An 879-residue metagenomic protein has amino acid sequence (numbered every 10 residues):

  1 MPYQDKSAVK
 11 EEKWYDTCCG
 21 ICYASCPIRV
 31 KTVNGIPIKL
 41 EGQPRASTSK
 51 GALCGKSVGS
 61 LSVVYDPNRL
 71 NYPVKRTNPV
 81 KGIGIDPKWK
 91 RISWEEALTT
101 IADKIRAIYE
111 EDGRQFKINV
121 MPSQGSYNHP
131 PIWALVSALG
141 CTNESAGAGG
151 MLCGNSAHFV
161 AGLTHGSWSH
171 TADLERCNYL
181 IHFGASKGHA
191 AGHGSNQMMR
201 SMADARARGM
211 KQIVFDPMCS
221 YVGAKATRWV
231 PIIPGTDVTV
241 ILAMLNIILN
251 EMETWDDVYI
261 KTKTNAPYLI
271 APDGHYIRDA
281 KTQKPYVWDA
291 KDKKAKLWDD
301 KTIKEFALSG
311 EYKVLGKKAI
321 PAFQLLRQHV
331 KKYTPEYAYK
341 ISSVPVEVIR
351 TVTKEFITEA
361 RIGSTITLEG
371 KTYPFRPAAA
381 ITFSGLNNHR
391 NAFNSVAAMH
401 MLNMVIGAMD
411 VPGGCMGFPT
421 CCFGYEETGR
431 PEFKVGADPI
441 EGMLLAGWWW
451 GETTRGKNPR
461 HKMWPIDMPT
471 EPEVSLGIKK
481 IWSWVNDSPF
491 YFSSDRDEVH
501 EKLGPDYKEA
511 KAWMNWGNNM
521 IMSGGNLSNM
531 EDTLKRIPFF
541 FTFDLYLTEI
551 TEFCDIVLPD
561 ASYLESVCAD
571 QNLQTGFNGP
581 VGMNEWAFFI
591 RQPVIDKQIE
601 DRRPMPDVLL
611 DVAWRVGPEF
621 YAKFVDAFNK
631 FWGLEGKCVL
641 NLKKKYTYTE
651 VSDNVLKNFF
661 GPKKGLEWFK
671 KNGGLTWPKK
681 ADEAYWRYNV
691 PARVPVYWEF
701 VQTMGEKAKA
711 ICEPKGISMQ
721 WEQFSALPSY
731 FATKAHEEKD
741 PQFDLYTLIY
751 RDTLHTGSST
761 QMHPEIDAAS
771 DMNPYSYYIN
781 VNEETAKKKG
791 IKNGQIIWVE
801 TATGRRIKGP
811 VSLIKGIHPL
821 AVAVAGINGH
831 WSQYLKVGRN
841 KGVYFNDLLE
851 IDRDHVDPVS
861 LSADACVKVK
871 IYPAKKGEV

Functional and structural regions predicted by a protein language model:
M1-T254, T262-K304, K318, D438 (+7 more regions): N-terminal export/assembly segments and adjacent metallocofactor-ligating motifs of anaerobic energy-metabolism
S25, S47, S126-P130, L152-N155 (+18 more regions): Flexible loop/turn segments at secondary-structure boundaries
P73, T100, K104-I108, A134-T142 (+16 more regions): Generic, well-ordered alpha-helical scaffold segments in large soluble proteins
R76-E96, E110, E253-T351, Y425-G429 (+5 more regions): N-terminal leader/propeptide and maturation segments of large enzyme subunits in energy/redox metabolism and hydrolases
W94-I118, H170-L180, H329-V330, V352-A379 (+1 more regions): Glycine-rich phosphate/diphosphate-binding loops that line cofactor/substrate pockets in enzymes
P130-F215, T239, K301, E305-S309 (+5 more regions): Extended redox/cofactor-interaction regions of prokaryotic respiratory oxidoreductases
I233-G235, V240, M401, K535-G582 (+2 more regions): C-terminal, active-site-flanking charged/polar segments
F589-F659, H763-N780, E784-V879: Long, contiguous, secondary-structure-rich segments that constitute the structural scaffold of globular domains
